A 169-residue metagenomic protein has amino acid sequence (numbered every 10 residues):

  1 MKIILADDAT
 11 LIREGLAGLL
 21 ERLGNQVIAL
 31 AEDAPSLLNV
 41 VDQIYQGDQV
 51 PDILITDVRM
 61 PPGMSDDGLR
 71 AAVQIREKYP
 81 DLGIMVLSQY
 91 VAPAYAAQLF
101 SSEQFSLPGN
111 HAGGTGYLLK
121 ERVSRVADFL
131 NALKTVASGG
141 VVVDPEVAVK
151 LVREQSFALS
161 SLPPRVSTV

Functional and structural regions predicted by a protein language model:
T10-E32: Two-component/phosphorelay signaling modules centered on CheY-like receiver
L30-I53, G63: Acidic, metal-coordinating helix/loop segments flanking the phosphotransfer/catalytic sites of two-component signaling
D52, D57, S88: Active-site residues of response regulator receiver
M60: Receiver (REC) domain active-site loop signature in two-component systems and cognate sites in sensor histidine kinases
S65-D81, A97-L107: Short amphipathic alpha-helix used as the core "switch/output" element in two-component signaling
D128-G140: Receiver (REC) domain switch/output surface
P145-V169: Helix-turn-helix DNA-binding segment
